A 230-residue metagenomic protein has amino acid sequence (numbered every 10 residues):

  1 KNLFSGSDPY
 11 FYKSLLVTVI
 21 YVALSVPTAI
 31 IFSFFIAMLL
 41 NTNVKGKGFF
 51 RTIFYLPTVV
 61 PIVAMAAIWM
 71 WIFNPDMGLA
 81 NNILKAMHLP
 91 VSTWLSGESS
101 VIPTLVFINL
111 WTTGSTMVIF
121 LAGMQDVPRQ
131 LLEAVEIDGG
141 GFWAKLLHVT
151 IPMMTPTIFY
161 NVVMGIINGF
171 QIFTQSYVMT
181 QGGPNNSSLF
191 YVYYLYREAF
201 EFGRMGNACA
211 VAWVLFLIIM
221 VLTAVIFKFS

Functional and structural regions predicted by a protein language model:
K1-S230: A structural signal for multi-pass alpha-helical bundles of membrane permease subunits that mediate small-molecule
